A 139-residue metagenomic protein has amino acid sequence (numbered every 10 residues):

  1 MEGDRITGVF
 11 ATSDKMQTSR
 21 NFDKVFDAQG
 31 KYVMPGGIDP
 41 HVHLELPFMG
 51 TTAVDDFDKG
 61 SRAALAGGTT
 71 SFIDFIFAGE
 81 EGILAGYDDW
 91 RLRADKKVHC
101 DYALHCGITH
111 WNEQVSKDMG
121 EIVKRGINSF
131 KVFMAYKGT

Functional and structural regions predicted by a protein language model:
M1-P35: Histidine-rich, glycine-flanked metal-binding segment
D4, A64, F130: Residue-level signal for inorganic ion chemistry
S13, Q29, F48, C106-I108: Short, well-ordered turn and helix-capping elements at secondary-structure junctions
M16-N21, T52, Y102, Q114: Short linear functional motifs in flexible/disordered or boundary regions
V25, I38, F130: Receiver (REC) domain switch-region micro-motif
A28-K97, Q114: Metal-associated gating/positioning segment near the N- to mid-region
I76-D88, R93-T139: Histidine/acidic-residue-rich, glycine-tolerant segments that coordinate divalent metal ions
